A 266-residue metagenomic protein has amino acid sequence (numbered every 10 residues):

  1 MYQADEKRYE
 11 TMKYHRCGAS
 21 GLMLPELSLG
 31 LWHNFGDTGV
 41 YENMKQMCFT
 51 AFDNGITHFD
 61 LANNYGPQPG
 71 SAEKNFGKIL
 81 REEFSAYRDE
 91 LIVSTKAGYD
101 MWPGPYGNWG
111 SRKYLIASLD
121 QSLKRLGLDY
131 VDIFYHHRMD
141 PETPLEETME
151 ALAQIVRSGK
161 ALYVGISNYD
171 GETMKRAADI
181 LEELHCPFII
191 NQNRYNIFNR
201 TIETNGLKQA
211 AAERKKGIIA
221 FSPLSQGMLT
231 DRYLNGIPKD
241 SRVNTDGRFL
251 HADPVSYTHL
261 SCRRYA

Functional and structural regions predicted by a protein language model:
M1-L91, R157: N-terminal binding-site loop/beta-alpha segment at the start of enzyme catalytic domains that lines or forms
C17, L29, F59, F76 (+8 more regions): Conserved, mostly hydrophobic/aromatic
L24-L27, G55-T57, Y87-L91, L128-D132 (+4 more regions): Short, well-ordered coil/turn segments that N-cap beta-strands
F49, W102-I202, G206: Glycine/proline-rich, positively charged, aromatic-decorated active-site loop/lid region on the catalytic face
E83-G110: Structural motif corresponding to the early beta-alpha repeats
A97-Y99, D170, Y195-N199, S222-L229: Glycine-rich beta-alpha junction loops
E203-R242: Aromatic-lined glycan-binding groove of carbohydrate-active enzymes
T258-A266: Conserved small/polar residues in nucleotide/adenosyl-binding loops
